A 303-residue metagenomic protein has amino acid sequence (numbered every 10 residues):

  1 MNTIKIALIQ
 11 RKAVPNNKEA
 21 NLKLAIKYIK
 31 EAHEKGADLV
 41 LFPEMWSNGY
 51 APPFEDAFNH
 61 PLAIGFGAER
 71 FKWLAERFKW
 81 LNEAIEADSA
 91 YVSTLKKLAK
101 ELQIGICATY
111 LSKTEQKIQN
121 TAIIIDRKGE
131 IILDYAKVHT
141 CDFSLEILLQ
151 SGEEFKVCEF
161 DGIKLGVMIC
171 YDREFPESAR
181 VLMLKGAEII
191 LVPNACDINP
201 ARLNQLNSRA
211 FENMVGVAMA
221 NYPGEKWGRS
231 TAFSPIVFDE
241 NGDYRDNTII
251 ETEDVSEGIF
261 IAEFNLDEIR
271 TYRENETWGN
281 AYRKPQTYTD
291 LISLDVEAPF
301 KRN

Functional and structural regions predicted by a protein language model:
M1-I6, V157-G166, I189: Beta-strand-turn-beta hairpins that frame and shape the catalytic cleft of phosphate-ester-processing enzymes
M1-L39, L191: N-terminal active-site segment of His-dependent metallophosphoesterases
K5, C107, T121, E154 (+1 more regions): Conserved beta-strand and immediately adjacent loop positions that scaffold enzyme active sites
K18, K30-K128, C196-N213: Cys-nucleophile CN-hydrolase/nitrilase-fold catalytic domain and related Cys-dependent amidase chemistry that acts on
A87-I106, K164, R173-I261: CN hydrolase (nitrilase-like) catalytic-core segments centered on the catalytic cysteine and neighboring Lys/Glu
K128, D134-Y135, T248-E253: Short hydrophobic alpha-helix segments
C141-K156, R173-E177: Active-site glycine-rich loop that binds ribose-phosphate moieties when present
V157, Y222-N303: C-terminal beta-strand edge segments of enzyme domains
